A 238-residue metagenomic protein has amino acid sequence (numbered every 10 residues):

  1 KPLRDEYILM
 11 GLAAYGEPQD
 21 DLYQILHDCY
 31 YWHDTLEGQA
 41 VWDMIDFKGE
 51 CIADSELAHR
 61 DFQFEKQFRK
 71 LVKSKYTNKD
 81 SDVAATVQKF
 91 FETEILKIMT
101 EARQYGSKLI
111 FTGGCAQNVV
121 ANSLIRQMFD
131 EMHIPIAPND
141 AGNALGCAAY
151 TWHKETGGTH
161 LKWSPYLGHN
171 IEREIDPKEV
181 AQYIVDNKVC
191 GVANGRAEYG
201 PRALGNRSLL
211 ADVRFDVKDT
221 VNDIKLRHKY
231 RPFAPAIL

Functional and structural regions predicted by a protein language model:
K1-F62, K70, S74, Q117-N118 (+1 more regions): Flexible beta->alpha loop and helix N-cap segments adjacent to enzyme active/binding sites
K66-T86: Gly-rich Lys/Arg/Thr-decorated short loops/hinges at beta-loop-alpha junctions or inter-strand turns that position
Y76, A84, Q88-F91, I136 (+1 more regions): Generic alpha-helical structural element
S81, K89-T93, A141, R227: Electropositive phosphate-/nucleotide-binding environments in soluble metabolic enzymes
D82-T86, S107-K108, E131-N139: A short glycine/serine-rich beta->alpha loop
A85-L109: Phosphate/ATP-binding catalytic cores across multiple sugar-kinase/actin-like superfamilies, primarily ASKHA
Y105-G114, G191: Short glycine-rich phosphate-binding loop at a beta-alpha junction
